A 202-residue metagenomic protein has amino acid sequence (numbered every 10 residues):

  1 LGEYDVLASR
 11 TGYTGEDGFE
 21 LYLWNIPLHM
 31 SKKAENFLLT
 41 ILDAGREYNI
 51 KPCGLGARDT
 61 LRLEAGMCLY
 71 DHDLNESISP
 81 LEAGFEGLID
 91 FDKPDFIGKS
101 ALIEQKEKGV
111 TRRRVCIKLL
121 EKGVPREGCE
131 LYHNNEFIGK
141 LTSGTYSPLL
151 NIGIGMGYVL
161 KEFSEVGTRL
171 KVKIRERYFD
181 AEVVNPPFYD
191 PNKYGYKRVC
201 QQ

Functional and structural regions predicted by a protein language model:
L1-Q202: Conserved, structured C-terminal
